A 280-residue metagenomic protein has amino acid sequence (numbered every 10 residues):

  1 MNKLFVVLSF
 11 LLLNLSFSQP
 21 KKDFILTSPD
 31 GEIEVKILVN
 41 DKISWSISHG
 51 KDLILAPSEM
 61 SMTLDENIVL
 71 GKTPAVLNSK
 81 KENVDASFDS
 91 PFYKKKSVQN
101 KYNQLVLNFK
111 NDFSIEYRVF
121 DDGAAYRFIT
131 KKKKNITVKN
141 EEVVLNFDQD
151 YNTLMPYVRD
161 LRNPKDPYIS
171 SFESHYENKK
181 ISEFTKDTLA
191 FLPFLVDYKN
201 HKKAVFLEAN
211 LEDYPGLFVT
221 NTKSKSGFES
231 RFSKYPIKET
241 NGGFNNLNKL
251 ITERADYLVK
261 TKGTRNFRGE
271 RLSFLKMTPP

Functional and structural regions predicted by a protein language model:
M1-K22: Bacterial Sec-dependent N-terminal signal peptides
D23-P280: N-terminal accessory beta-strand-rich subdomains and adjacent acidic, glycine-rich linkers that precede catalytic cores
